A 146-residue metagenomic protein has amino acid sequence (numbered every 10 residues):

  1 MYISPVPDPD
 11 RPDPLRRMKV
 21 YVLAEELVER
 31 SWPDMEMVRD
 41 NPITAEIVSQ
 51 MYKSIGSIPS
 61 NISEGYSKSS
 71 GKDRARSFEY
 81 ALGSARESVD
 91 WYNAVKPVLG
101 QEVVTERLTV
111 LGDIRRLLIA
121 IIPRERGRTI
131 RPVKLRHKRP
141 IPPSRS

Functional and structural regions predicted by a protein language model:
M1-S146: Amphipathic alpha-helical assembly/interaction segments
